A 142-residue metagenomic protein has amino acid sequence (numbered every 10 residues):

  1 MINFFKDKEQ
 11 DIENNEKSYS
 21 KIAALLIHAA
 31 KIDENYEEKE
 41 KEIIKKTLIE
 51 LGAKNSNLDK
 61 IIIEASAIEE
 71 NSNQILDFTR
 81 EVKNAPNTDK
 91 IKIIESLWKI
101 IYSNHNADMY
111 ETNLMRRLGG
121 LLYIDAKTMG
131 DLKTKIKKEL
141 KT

Functional and structural regions predicted by a protein language model:
M1-H28, I32, E37-T142: Small-residue-enriched hydrophobic alpha-helices in membranes
